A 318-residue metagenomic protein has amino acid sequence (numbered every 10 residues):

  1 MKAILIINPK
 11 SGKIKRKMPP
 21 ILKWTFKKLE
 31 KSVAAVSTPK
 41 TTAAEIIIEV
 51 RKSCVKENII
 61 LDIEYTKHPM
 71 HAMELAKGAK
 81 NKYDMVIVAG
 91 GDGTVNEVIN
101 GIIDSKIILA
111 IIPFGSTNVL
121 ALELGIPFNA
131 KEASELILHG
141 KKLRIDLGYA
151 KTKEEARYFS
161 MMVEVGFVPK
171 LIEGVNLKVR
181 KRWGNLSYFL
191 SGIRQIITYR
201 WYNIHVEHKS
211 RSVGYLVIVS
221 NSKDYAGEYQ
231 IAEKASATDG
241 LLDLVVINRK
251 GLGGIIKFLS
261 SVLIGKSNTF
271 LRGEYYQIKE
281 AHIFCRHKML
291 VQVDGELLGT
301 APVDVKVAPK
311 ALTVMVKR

Functional and structural regions predicted by a protein language model:
M1-M85, N96: ATP/NTP phosphate-donor binding region
K10, I48, E64-T66, I103-I108 (+1 more regions): Catalytic core of DAGKc-family lipid kinases
R16, R211, S236, V246-R318: ATP/nucleoside-binding phosphotransfer catalytic cores, i.e., glycine-rich phosphate-binding loops
V88-G93, I102: N-terminal glycine-rich "phosphate-gripper" loop used for MgATP/nucleotide binding and carboxylate activation
A156-E164, K170, S212-S220, Y225-G227 (+4 more regions): Short hydrophobic-aromatic micro-motifs
V179-L186, E233-G253: Gly/Ser/Thr-rich active-site loops/lids in small-molecule metabolic enzymes that frequently grip phosphoryl groups
I197-L241: Oxyanion-binding "anion nests"
